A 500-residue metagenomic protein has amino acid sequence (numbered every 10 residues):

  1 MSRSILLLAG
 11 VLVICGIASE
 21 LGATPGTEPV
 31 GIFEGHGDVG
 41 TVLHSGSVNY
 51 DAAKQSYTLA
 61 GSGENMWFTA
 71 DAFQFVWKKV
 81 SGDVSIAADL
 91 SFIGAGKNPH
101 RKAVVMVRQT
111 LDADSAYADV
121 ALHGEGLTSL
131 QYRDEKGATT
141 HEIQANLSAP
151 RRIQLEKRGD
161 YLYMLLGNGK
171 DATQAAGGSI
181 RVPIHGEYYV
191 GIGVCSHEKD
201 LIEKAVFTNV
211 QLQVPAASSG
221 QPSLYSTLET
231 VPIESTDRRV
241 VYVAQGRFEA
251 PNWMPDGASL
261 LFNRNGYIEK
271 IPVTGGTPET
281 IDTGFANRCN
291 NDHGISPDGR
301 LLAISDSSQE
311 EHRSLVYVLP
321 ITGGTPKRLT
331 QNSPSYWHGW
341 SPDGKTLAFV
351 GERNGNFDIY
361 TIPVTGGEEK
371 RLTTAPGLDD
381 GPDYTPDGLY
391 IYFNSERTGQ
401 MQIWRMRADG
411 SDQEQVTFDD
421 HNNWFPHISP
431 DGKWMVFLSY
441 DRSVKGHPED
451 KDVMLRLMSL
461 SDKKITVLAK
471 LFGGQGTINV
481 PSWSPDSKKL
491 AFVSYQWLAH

Functional and structural regions predicted by a protein language model:
M1-L8: Bacterial N-terminal signal peptides that target proteins for export
L8-G16: Bacterial N-terminal signal peptides
A9, K54, A60, V190 (+3 more regions): Short glycine-rich loop/turn motifs that provide flexible caps or phosphate-binding loops at active sites
G16-I17, T69, G96, A205 (+2 more regions): Hydrophobic alpha-helical segments
A18, G22-A23: Boundary at the C-terminal end of the N-terminal hydrophobic targeting segment
T24-S218: Extracellular glycan-recognition regions
A216-H500: Sequence signature of WD/YWTD-type beta-propeller architectures
